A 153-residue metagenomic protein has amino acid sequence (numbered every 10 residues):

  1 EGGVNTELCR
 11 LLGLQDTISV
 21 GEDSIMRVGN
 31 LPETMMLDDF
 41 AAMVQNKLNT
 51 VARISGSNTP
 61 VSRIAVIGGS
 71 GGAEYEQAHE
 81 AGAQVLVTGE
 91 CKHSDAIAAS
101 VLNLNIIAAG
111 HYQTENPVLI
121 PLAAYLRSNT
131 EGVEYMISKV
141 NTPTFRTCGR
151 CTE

Functional and structural regions predicted by a protein language model:
E1-E153: Active-site catalytic microenvironments in core metabolic enzymes, especially phosphate/sugar-handling
